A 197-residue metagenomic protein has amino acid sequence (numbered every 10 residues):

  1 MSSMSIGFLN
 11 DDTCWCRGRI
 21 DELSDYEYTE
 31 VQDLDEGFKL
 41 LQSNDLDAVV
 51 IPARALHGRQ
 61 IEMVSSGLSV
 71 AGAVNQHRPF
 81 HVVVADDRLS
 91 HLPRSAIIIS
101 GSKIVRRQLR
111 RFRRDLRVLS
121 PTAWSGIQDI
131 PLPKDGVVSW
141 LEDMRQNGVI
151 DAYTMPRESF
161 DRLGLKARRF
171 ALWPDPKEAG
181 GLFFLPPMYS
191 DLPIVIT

Functional and structural regions predicted by a protein language model:
M1-T197: Domain-level signature for soluble enzymes in the chorismate/prephenate branch of the shikimate pathway
